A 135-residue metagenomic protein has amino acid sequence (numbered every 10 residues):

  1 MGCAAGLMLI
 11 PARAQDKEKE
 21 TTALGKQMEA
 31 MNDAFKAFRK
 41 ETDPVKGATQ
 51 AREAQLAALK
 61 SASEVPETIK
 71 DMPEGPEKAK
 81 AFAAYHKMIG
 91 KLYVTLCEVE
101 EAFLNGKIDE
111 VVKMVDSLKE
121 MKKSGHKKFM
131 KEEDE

Functional and structural regions predicted by a protein language model:
M1-G6: Bacterial N-terminal signal peptides
L9-P11: N-terminal signal peptide c-region/cleavage motif recognized by signal peptidases
R13-R52, E132-E135: Immediate post-signal-peptide N-terminus of mature secreted/exported proteins
Q15, S61, A81, H126-D134: Extracellular/periplasmic low-complexity linear segments
A23-K26, A30, E53-K60, A84-K87 (+4 more regions): Charged, amphipathic alpha-helical oligomerization/scaffolding segments
R39-P76: Alpha-helical segments in soluble extracytoplasmic regions
T68-E110: Long, amphipathic, charge-rich alpha-helical segments that form helical bundles/coiled-coils
C97-E135: C-terminal amphipathic alpha-helix
